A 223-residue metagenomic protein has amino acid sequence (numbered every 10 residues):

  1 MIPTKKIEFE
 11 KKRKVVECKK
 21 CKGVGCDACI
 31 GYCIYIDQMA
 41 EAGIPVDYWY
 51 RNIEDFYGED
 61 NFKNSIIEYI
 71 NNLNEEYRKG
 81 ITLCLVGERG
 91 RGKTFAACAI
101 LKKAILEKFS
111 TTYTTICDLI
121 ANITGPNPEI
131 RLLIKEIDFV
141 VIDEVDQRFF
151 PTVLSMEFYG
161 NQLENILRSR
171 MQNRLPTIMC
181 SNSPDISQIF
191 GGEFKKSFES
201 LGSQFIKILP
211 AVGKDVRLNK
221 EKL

Functional and structural regions predicted by a protein language model:
M1-E68, F205, G213-L223: A short, basic N-terminal segment
K63-I70, L101-I137, F149, V153-E157: Short glycine-rich substrate-engagement loop in P-loop NTPases that contacts/grips substrate
I66-G80: Short, surface-exposed polybasic-and-hydrophobic patches located at secondary-structure transitions
R78-A97: Walker A/P-loop nucleotide-binding motif
R78-K79, I134-I137, R170-R174: Short loop/turn elements that form and flank the Walker-type P-loop nucleotide-binding site in RecA-like NTPase cores
G80-C84, F139, P176-I178: Residue-level preference for the first positions of well-ordered beta-strands
S110, L119-I123, Q147-L223: Replace "adjacent to P-loop NTPase cores in ATP/GTP-dependent enzymes" with "adjacent to NTP-binding cores
D143-V145: Walker B catalytic acidic pair
